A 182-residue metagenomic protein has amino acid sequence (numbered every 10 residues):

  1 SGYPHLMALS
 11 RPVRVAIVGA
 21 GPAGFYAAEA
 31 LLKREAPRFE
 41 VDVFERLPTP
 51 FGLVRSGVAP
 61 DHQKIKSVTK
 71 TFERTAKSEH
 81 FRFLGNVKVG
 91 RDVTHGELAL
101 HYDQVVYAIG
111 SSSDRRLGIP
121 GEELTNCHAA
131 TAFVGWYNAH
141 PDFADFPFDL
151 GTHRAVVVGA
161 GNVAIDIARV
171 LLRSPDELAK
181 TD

Functional and structural regions predicted by a protein language model:
G2-P4, V68-K70, R91-T94, H140-D145: A generic local structural motif
Y3-R14, K33-A36, S67-T71, R116 (+1 more regions): Extreme N-terminal leader/targeting segments of oxidoreductases
L9-G21, L150-G161: Beta1/beta-strand and adjacent pyrophosphate-binding region of the FAD-binding site in flavoprotein oxidoreductases
R11-V89, E97, R169-D182: Beta1-alpha1 glycine-rich phosphate/pyrophosphate-binding loop at the start of Rossmann-like nucleotide-binding domains
R14-V15, E40-D42, D103-A108, N126 (+1 more regions): Beta-sheet entry/capping signal
V18, F44-R46, A108-I109, A130 (+1 more regions): Generic beta-strand/beta-sheet core signal
T71-E123: Feature captures the FAD/FMN-dependent oxidoreductase FAD-binding
D114-T181: Glycine-rich dinucleotide-binding loop and its adjacent helix/turn
